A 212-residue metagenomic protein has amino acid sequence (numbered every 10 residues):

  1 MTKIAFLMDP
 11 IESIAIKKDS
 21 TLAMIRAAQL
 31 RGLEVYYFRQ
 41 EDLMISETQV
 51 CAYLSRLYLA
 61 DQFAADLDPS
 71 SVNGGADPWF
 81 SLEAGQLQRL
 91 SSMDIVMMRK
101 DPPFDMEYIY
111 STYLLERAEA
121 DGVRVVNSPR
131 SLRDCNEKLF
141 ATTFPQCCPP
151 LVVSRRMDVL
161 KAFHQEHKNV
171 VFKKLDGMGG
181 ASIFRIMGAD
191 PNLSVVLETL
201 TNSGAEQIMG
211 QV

Functional and structural regions predicted by a protein language model:
T2-L30, V35-M209: Active-site nucleotide/adenylate-binding loops and adjacent lid/helix of ATP-dependent enzymes
